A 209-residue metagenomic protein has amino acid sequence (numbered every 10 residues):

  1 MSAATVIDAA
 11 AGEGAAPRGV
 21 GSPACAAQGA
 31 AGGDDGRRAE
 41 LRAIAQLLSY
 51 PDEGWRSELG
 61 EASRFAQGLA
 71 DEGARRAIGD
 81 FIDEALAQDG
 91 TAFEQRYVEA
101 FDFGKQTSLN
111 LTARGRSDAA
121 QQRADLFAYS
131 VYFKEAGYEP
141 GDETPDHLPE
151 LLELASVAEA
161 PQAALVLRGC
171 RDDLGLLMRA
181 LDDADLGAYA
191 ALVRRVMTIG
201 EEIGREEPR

Functional and structural regions predicted by a protein language model:
S2-L148, E153-R209: Charged, alpha-helix-forming regions
